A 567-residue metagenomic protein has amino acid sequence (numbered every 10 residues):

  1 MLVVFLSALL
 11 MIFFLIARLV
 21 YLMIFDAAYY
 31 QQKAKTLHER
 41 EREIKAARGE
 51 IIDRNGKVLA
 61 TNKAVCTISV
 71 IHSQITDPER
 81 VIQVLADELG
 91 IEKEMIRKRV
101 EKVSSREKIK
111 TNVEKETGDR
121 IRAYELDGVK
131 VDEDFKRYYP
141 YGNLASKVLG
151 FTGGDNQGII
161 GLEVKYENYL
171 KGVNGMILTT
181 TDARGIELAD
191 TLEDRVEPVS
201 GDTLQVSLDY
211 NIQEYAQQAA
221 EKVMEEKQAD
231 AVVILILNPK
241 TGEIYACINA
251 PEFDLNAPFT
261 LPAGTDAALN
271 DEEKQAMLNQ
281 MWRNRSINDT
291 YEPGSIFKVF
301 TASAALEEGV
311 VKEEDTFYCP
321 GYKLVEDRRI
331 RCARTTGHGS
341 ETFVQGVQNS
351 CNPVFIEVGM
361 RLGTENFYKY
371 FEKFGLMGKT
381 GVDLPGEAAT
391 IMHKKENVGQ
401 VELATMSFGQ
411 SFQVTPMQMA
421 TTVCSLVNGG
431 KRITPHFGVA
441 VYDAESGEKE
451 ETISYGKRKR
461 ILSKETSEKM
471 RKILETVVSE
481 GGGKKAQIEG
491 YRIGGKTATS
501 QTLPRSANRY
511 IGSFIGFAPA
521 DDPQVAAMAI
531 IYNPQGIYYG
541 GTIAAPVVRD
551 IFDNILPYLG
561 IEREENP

Functional and structural regions predicted by a protein language model:
M1-D266, T290, K312, E365-M377 (+4 more regions): Periplasmic/cell-envelope proteins involved in peptidoglycan metabolism and beta-lactam response
A60, D182-E193, K240-I296, F300-N533 (+3 more regions): Beta-lactam-recognizing serine transpeptidase/beta-lactamase-like catalytic domain environment
